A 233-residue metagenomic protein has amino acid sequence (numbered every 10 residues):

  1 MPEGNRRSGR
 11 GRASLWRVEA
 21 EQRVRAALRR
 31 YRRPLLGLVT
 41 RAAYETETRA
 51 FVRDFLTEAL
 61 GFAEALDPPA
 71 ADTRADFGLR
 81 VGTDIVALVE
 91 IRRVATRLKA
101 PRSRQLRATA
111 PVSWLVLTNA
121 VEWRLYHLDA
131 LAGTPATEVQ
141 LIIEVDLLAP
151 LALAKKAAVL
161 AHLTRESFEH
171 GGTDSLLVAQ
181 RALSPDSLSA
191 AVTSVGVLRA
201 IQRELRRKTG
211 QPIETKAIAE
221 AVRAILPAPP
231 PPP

Functional and structural regions predicted by a protein language model:
P2-W114, Y126-P233: A short, conserved, highly charged catalytic patch centered on acidic carboxylates
L117-T118: Short hydrophobic alpha-helical segments used for membrane anchoring or interfacial signaling
V121-L125: Short gly/pro/ser/thr-enriched loop/turn and capping motifs at secondary-structure boundaries
